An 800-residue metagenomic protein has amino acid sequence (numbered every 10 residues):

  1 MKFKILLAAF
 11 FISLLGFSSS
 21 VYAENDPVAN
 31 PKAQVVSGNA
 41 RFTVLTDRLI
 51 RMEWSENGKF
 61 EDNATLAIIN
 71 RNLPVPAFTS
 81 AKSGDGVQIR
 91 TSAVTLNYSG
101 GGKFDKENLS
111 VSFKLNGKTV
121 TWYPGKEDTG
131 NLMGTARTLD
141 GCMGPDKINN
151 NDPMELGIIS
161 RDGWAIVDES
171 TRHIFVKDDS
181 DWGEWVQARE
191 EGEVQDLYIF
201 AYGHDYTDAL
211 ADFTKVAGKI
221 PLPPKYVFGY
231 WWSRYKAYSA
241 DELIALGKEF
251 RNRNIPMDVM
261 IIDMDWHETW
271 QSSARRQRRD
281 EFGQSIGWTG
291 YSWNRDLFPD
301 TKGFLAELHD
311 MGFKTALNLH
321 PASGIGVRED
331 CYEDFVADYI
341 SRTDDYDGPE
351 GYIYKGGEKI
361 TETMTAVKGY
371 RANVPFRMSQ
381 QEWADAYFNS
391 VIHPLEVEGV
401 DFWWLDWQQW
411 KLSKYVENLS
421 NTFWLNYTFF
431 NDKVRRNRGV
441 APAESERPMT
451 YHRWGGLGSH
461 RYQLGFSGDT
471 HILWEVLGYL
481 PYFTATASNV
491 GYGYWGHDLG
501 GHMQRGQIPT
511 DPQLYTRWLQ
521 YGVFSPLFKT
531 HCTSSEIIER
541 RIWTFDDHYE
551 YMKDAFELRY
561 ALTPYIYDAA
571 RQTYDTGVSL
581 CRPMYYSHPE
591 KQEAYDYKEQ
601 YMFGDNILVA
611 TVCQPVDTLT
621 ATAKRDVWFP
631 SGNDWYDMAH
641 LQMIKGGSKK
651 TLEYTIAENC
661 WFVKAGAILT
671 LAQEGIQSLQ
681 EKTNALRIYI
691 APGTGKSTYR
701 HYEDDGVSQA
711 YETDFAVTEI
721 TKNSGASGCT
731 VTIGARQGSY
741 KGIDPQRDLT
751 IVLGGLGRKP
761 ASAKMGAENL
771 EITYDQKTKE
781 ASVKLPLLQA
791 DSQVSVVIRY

Functional and structural regions predicted by a protein language model:
A8-G16: Bacterial N-terminal signal peptides
F42, I50-W54, I89-L96, L608-T611 (+1 more regions): Short, well-ordered beta-strand segments enriched in hydrophobic/aromatic residues
L45-G84: A low-complexity, Ser/Thr/Gly/Pro-enriched, surface-exposed linker/loop concept that marks segments flanking
A64-A77, Y636-I656, S762-L785: Solvent-exposed beta-strand/loop surfaces of large extracellular or lumenal domains
A81-P224, R234-Y235, G247-N252, L652-G675 (+1 more regions): Catalytic and substrate-binding clefts that recognize carbohydrates or anionic sugar/phosphate headgroups
P221-K414: Aromatic-lined carbohydrate-binding/catalytic grooves of carbohydrate-active enzymes
S233, Y238-N254, M260, T301-K302 (+5 more regions): Gly/Pro-rich turn-and-neighbor structural signature
F430, R435-R438, G455-G465, Y479-F483 (+4 more regions): Catalytic core of carbohydrate-active enzymes
